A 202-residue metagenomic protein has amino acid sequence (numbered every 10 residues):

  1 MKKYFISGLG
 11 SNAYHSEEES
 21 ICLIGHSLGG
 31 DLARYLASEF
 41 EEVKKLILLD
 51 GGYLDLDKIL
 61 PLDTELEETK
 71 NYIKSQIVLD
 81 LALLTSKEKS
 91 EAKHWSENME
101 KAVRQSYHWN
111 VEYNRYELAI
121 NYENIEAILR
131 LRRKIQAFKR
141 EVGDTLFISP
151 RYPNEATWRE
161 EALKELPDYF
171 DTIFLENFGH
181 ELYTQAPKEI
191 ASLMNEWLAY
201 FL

Functional and structural regions predicted by a protein language model:
M1-H15: Conserved HGGG/HGGXW glycine-rich cap/lid loop of the alpha/beta-hydrolase fold
L23-G25, L49: Short beta-strand immediately N-terminal to the catalytic nucleophile in serine-hydrolase-like folds
G25-G29, A33: Gly/Ala-rich beta-loop-alpha elbow adjacent to hydrolase catalytic centers
S38, K44-L79: Flexible "cap/lid" loop of the alpha/beta hydrolase fold
V78-R130: Conserved alpha/beta-hydrolase catalytic His-Asp/Glu region
N110-L166, D171-F174: Conserved serine/cysteine hydrolase catalytic core
L175-P187: Catalytic histidine-centered segment of alpha/beta-hydrolase-like enzymes
T184-L198: Post-His helix in hydrolase/transferase enzymes
